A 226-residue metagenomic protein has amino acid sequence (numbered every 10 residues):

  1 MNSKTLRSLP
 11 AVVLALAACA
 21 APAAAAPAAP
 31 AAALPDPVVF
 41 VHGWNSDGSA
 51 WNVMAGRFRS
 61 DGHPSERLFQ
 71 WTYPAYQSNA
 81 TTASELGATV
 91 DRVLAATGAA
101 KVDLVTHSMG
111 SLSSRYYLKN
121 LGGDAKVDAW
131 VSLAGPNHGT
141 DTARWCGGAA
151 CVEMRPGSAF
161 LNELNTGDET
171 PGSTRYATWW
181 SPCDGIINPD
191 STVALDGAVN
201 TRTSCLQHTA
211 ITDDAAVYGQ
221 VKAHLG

Functional and structural regions predicted by a protein language model:
M1-A28: Secretory targeting and sorting signals
P27-A33, S46, G226: Composition-driven, intrinsically disordered low-complexity tracts enriched in small residues
D36-H42, G62-S65, Q70-W71, Y76-G167 (+1 more regions): Serine-dependent carboxylesterase/thioesterase catalytic core of lipase-like alpha/beta-hydrolase/SGNH enzymes
S46-V53: The serine-hydrolase catalytic nucleophile loop
M54-H63: A short, Lys/Arg-enriched amphipathic alpha-helix followed by its capping loop at the start of a domain
E153, E169-G226: C-terminal catalytic-base region of ester-bond hydrolases, centering on the histidine of the charge-relay
